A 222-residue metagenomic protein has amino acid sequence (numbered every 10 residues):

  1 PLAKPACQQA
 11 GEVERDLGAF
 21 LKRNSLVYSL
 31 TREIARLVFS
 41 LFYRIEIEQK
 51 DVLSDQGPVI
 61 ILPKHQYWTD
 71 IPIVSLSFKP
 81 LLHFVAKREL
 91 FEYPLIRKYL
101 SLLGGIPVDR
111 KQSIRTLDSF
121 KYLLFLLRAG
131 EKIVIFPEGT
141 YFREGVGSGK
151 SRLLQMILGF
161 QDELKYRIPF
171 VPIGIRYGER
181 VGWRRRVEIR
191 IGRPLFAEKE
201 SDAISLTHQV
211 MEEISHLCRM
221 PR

Functional and structural regions predicted by a protein language model:
P1-R23, L117-R222: Non-catalytic C-terminal accessory region of glycerolipid acyltransferases and related lyso-lipid remodeling enzymes
D16-S25, S29, Y93-P94, K98: Coil-to-alpha-helix initiation sites in intrinsically disordered, low-complexity, charged segments
Y28, E33-H65: Helix-to-loop junction immediately C-terminal to a conserved catalytic motif
L30, F91, L95, R115 (+1 more regions): Short acidic-hydrophobic sequence patches enriched in Asp/Glu that either
I47, Y93, L117-F120: Structural motif corresponding to alpha-helix initiation and N-cap regions
Q49, K64, A86-K87, F136-P137 (+1 more regions): A secondary-structure boundary/capping signal
D51, R88, D109, G174 (+1 more regions): Residues at the C-termini of beta-strands that transition into short coil/loop
D55-S113, K165-Y166, G178: Catalytic core of membrane glycerolipid acyltransferases/transacylases, capturing the structured, soluble-facing
